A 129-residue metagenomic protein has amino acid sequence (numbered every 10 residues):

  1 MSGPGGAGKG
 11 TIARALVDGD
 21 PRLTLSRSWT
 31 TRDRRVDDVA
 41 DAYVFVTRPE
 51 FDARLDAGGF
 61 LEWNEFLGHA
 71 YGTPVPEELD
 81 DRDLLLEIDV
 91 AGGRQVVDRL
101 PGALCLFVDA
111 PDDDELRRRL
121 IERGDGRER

Functional and structural regions predicted by a protein language model:
M1: Hydrophobic anchor at the beta1->P-loop junction of P-loop NTPases
P4: P-loop (Walker A) phosphate-binding loop of NTP-binding proteins
K9-G10: Walker A/P-loop
A13-R14: The feature captures the helix immediately C-terminal to the Walker
D18-S26: Post-Walker A helix-loop "phosphate-sensing" segment adjacent to the P-loop in P-loop NTPases
S28-L84, A91: ATP-dependent small-molecule kinase phosphotransfer cores that center on conserved nucleotide phosphate-binding segments
T73, G93, D125-R129: Small-molecule kinase domains that catalyze NTP-dependent phosphoryl transfer to phosphate-bearing small molecules
L85-D89, D98-I121: Conserved phosphate-donor/acceptor-positioning beta-strand/loop module used by diverse small-molecule
